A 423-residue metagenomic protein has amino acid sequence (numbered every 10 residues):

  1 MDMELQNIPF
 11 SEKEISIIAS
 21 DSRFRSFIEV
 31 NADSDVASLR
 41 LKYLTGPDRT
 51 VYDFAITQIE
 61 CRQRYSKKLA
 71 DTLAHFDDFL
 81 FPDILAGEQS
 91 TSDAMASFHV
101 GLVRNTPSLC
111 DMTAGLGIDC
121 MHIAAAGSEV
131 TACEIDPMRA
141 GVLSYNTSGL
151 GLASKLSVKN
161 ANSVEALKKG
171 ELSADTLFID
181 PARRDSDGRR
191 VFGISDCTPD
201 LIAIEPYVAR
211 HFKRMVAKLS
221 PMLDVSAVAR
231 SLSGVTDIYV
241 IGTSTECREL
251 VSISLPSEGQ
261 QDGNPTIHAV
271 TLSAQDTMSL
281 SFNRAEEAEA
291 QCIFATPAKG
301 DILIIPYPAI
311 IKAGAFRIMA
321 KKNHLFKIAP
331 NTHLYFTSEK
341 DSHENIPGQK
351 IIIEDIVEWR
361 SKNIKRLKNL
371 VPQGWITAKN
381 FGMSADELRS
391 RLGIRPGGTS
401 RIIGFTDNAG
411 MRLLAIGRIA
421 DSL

Functional and structural regions predicted by a protein language model:
M1-L423: SAM-dependent transferase fold signal centered on methyltransferase-like domains, encompassing both Class I
